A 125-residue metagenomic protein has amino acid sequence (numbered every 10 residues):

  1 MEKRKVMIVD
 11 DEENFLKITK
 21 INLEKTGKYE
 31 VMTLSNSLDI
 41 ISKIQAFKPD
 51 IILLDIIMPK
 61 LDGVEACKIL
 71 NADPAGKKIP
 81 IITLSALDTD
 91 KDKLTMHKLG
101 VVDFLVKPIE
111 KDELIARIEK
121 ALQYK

Functional and structural regions predicted by a protein language model:
E13-M32: Two-component/phosphorelay signaling modules centered on CheY-like receiver
L34-L38, K93: Conserved Asp/Asn-Gly motif in the active-site loop of CheY-like receiver
F47-L53: Active-site beta3 strand of CheY-like receiver
M58: Receiver (REC) domain active-site loop signature in two-component systems and cognate sites in sensor histidine kinases
I82-L84: Hydrophobic/aromatic residues positioned on beta-strands within the core alpha/beta folds
I109-E119: C-terminal output helix
